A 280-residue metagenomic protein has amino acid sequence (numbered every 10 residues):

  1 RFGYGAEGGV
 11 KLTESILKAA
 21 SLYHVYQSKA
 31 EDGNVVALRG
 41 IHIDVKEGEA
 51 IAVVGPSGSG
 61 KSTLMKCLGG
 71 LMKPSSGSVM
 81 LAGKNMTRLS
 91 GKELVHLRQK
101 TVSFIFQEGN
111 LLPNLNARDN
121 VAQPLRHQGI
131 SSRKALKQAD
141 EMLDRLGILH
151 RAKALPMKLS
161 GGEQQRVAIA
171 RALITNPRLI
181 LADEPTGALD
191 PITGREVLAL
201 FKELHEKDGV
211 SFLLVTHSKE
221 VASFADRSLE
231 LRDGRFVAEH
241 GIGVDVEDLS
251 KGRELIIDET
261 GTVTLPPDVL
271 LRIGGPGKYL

Functional and structural regions predicted by a protein language model:
V54-P56: The feature captures the beta-strand-to-loop junction immediately N-terminal to the Walker
G69: Helix-to-loop junction immediately C-terminal to a conserved catalytic motif
G77-N85: Conserved ABC transporter NBD signature motif
K84-N85, A122, R126, R133-H150: Conserved ABC ATPase "signature" region
Q99, A154-M157, I174-T175: Conserved signature/switch motifs of ABC ATPase nucleotide-binding domains
L115-Q123: Short coil-to-helix segment of the ABC ATPase nucleotide-binding domain corresponding to the Q-loop/switch region
L155-L159, E163-Q165: Conserved ABC ATPase signature
I180-D183: Catalytic Walker B motif of ABC-type/P-loop ATPase nucleotide-binding domains
